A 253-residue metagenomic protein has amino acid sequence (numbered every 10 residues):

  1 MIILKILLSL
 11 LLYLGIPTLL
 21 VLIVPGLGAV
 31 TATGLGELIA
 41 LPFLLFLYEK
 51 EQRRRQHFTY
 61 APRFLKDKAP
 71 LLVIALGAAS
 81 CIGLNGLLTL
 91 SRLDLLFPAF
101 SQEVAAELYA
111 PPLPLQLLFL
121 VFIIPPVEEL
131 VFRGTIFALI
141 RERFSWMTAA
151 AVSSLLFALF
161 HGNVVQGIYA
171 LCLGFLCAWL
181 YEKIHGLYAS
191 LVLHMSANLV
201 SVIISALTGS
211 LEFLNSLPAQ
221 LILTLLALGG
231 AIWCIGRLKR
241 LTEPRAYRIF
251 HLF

Functional and structural regions predicted by a protein language model:
M1-L10, L217-A219: N-terminal membrane topogenic signal
I6-R53: Alpha-helical transmembrane segments in multi-pass membrane proteins
L11-L12, L35, I123, V152-L156 (+2 more regions): Hydrophobic residues within alpha-helical transmembrane segments of multi-pass solute transporters/permease subunits
L12-T18, L38-L47, A75-G86, Q220-R240: Hydrophobic core of alpha-helical transmembrane segments in multi-pass integral membrane proteins
G15-T18, L22, Q166-L221: Functionally important transmembrane alpha-helices
I23, H57-I124, E142, R248-F253: Juxtamembrane helix-loop-helix connectors linking adjacent transmembrane helices in multi-pass membrane enzymes
V127-V152, W179-G186: Membrane-interface helix/loop boundary segments of multi-pass membrane proteins
M195-F253: C-terminal membrane module of polytopic membrane proteins
